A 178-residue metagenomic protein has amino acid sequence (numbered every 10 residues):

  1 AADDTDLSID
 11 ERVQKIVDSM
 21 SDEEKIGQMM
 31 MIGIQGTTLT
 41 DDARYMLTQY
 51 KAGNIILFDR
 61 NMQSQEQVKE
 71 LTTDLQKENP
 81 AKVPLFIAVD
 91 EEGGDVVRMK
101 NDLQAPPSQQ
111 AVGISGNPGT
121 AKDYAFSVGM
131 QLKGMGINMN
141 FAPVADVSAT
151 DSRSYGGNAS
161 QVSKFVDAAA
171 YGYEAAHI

Functional and structural regions predicted by a protein language model:
A1-D3: Gram-positive cell-envelope targeting signals
T5-D6, N140: Intrinsic disorder/low-complexity detector
L7-E70, V96: DNA-contacting surface of Y-family translesion DNA polymerases
D18, K133, E174: Short polybasic/polar patches that bind polyanions
M46-F165: Enzymes and membrane/adaptor proteins characterized by extended Gly/Ser/Thr/Asp/Glu-rich, aromatic-dotted
A170-I178: Phosphate/pyrophosphate-binding betaalpha-module
